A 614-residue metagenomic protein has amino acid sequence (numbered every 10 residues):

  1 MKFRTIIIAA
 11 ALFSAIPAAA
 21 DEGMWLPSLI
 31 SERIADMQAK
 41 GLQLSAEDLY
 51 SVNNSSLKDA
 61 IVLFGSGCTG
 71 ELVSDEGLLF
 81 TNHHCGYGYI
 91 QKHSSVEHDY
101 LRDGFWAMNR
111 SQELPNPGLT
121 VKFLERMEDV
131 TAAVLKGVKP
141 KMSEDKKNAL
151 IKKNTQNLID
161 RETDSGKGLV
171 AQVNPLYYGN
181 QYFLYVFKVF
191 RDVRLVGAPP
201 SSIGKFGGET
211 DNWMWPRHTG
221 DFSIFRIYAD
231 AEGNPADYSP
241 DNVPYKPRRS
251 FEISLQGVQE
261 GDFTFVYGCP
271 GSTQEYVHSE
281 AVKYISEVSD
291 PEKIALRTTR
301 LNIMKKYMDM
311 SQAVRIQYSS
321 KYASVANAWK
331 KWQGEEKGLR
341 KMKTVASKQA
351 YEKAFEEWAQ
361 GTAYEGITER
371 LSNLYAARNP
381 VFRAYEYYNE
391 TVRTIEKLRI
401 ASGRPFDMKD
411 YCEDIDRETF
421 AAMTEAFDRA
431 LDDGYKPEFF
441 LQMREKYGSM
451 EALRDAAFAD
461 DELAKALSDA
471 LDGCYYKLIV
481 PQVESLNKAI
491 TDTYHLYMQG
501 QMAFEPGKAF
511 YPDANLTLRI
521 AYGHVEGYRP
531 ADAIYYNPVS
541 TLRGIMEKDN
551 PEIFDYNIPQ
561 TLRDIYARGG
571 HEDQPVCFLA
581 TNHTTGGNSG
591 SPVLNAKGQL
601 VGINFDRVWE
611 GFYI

Functional and structural regions predicted by a protein language model:
K2-F3, A9-A10, I16-I614: Terminal presequence/propeptide segments associated with secretion/organelle targeting and zymogen/polyprotein
